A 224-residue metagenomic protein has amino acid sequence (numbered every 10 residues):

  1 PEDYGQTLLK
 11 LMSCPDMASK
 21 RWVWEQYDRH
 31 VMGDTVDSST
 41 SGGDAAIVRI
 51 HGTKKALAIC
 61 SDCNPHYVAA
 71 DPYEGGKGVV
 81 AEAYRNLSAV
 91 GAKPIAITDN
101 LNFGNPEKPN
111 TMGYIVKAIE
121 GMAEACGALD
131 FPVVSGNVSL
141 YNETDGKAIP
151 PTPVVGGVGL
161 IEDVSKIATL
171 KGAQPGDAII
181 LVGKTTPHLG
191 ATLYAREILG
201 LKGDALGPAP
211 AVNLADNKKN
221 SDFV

Functional and structural regions predicted by a protein language model:
P1-V224: Glycine/proline-enriched, intrinsically flexible loops and inter-domain linkers
